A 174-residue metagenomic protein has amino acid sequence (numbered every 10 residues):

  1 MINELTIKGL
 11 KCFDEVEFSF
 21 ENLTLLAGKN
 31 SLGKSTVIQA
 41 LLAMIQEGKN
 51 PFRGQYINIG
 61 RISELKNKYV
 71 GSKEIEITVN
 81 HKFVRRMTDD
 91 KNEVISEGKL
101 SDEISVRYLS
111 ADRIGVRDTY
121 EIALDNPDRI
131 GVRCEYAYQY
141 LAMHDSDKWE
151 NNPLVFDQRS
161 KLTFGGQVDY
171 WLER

Functional and structural regions predicted by a protein language model:
M1-L42: Pre-Walker A-like glycine/lysine-rich segment at the N-terminus of P-loop NTPase domains
E47-R174: Phosphate-coordinating catalytic segments in nucleotide- and nucleic-acid-processing enzymes
